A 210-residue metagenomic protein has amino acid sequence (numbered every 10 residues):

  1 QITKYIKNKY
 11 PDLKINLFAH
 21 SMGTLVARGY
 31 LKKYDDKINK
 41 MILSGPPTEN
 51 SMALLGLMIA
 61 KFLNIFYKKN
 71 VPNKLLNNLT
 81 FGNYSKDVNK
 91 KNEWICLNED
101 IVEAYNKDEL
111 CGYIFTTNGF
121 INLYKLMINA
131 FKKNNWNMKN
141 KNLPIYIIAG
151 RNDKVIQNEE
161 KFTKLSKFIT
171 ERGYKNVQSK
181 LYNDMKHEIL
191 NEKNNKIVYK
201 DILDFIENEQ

Functional and structural regions predicted by a protein language model:
Q1-L13: Conserved acidic catalytic loop of the alpha/beta-hydrolase fold
F18-G23, A27: Gly/Ala-rich beta-loop-alpha elbow adjacent to hydrolase catalytic centers
A27-L110: Alpha/beta-hydrolase-fold enzymes
F115-N137: Active-site nucleophile elbow and catalytic-triad environment of alpha/beta-hydrolase enzymes
K139-I145, K175: Short, proline-enriched alpha-helix->beta-strand connector loops that line the catalytic pocket of alpha/beta-hydrolase
I147-A149: Short beta-strand/loop motif that positions the catalytic acidic residue of the alpha/beta-hydrolase fold
K154-K164: Conserved alpha/beta-hydrolase "acid-adjacent" motif
T170-Q210: Catalytic active-site module of serine/aspartate enzymes centered on a nucleophile-bearing elbow/loop
